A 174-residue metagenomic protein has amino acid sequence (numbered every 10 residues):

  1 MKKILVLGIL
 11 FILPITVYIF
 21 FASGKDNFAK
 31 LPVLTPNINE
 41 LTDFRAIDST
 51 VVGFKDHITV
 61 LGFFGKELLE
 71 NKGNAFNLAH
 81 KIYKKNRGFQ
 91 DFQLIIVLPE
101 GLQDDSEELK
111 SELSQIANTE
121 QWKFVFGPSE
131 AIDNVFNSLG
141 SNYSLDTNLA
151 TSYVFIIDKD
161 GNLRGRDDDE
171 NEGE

Functional and structural regions predicted by a protein language model:
M1-R45: N-terminal targeting signals for export/organelle localization
T50-A79: Short active-site neighborhood of thiol/selenol oxidoreductases, capturing the structured segment around
G62, L94-I96, I156: Structural beta-sheet core signal
K66-N71, E100-D104, L163, N171: Short acidic, S/G/P-rich loop/turn micro-motifs used as interaction or catalytic elements
N74-I96: Conserved helix-turn-beta segment immediately C-terminal to the redox Cys motif in thioredoxin-like folds
K84, A150-E174: Thiol-/selenol-based redox modules, centered on thioredoxin-like and closely related oxidoreductase domains
Q90-D104, E120-A131: Thiol-based oxidoreductase modules, predominantly thioredoxin-like and allied folds used for disulfide exchange
S111-T151: Short, internal strand/loop/helix patches that form the active-site neighborhood or redox-interaction surface
